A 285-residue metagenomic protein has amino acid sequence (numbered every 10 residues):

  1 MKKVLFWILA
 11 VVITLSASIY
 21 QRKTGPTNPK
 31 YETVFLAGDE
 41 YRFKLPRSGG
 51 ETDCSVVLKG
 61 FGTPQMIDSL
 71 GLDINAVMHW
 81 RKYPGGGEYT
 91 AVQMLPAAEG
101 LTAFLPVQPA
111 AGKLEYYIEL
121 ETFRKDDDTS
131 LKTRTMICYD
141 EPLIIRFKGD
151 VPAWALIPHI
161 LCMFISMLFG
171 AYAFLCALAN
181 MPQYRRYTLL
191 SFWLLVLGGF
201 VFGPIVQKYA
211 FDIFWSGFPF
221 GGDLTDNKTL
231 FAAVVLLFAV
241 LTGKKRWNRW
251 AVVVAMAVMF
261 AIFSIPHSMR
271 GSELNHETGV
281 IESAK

Functional and structural regions predicted by a protein language model:
M1-G170, A177, N248, V252-M256 (+1 more regions): Glycan-association/targeting regions that enable binding to alpha-glucans and other polysaccharides
A153-P158, I213-D226: Non-cytosolic membrane-interface motifs at loop->transmembrane helix junctions
M163, M167, N227-A233: Hydrophobic core segments of transmembrane alpha-helices in multi-pass, intramembrane catalytic enzymes
S166-F200, Q207, F211: Juxtamembrane interface at the cytosolic side of transmembrane helices
L175-A179, D223, F238-K244: Hydrophobic alpha-helical transmembrane segments
P204-W215, S268-R270: Juxtamembrane "helix-exit" motif on the non-cytosolic side of transmembrane helices
A210-G221, E277-K285: Interfacial non-cytosolic loop connecting adjacent transmembrane helices
T229-K285: Generic detector of multi-pass transmembrane helix bundles and their immediately adjacent loops in polytopic membrane
